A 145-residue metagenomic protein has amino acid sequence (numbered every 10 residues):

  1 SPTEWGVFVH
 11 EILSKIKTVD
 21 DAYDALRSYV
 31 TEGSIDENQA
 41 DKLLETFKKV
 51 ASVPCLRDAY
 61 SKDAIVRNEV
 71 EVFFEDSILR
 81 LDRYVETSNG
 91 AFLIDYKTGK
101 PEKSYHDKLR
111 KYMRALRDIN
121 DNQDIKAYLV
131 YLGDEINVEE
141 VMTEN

Functional and structural regions predicted by a protein language model:
S1-G90, H106-D107, I119, V130: Nuclease catalytic cores
E75-E144: Mg2+/Mn2+-dependent nuclease catalytic core
